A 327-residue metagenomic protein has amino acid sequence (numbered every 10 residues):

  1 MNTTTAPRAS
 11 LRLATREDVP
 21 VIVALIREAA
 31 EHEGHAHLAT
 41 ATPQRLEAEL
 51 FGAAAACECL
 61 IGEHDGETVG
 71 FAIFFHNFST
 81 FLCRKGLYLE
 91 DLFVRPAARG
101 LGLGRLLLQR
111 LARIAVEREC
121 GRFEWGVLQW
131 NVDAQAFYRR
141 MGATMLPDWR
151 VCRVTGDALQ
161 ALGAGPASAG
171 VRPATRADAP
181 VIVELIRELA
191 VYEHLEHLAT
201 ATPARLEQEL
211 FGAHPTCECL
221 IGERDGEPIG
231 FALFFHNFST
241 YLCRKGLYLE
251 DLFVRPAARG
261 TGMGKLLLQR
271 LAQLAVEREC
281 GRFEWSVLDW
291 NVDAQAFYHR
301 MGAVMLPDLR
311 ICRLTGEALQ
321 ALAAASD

Functional and structural regions predicted by a protein language model:
M1-E17, A158-A177, A321-D327: Conserved N-terminal entry element of GNAT/NAT acetyltransferase domains
L13-R16, A24-R84, E90, L108-R110 (+7 more regions): Acetyl-CoA-dependent GNAT
K85-P96, K245-P256: Conserved acetyl-CoA binding element of GNAT-fold acetyltransferases
V94, G100-R113, R140, G260-Q273 (+1 more regions): Conserved acetyl-CoA-binding loop-helix of GNAT-fold acetyltransferases
R95-A97, L101, Q129-W130, R255-A257 (+2 more regions): Active-site acidic-Proline motif in GNAT/NAT acetyltransferases
V116-V127, V276-V287: Conserved GNAT acetyl-CoA-binding A-motif
W125-A134, R153-G156, W285-A294, R313-E317: Conserved beta-strand-loop-alpha-helix junction that forms the acyl-donor binding cleft
R139-D148, A272, C280, H299-D308: Conserved acetyl-CoA-binding loop of GNAT-fold acetyltransferases
